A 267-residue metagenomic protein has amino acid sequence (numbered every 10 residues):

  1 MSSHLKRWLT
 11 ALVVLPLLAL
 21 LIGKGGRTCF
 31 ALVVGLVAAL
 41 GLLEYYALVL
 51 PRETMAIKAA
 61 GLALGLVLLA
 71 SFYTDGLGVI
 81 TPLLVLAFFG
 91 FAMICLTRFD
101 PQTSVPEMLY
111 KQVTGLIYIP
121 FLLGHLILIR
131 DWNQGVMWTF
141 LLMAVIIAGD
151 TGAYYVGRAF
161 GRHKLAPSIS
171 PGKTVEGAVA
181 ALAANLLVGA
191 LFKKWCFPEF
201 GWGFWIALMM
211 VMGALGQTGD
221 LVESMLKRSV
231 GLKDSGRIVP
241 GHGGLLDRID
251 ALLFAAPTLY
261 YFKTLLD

Functional and structural regions predicted by a protein language model:
M1-M210: Membrane-embedded alpha-helical bundles of polytopic integral membrane proteins
G213: Glycine-rich phosphate-binding loops at beta-strand->alpha-helix junctions
R228-A251: Interfacial loop-to-transmembrane junctions
A255-A256: C-terminal-most transmembrane helix of multi-pass membrane proteins
Y260-D267: Juxtamembrane boundary at the C-terminal end of a transmembrane helix
